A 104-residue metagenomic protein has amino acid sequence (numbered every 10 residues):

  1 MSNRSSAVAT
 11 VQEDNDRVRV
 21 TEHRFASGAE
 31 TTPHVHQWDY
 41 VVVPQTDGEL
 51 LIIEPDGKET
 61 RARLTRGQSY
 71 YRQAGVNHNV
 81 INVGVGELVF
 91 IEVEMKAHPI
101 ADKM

Functional and structural regions predicted by a protein language model:
M1-P33, Q37: N-terminal first-folded block
R17, D56-A74: Short acidic-glycine-tyrosine-enriched beta hairpin
H23, T31-H36, I52-E54, R61-R63 (+1 more regions): Short histidine-centered beta-strand/loop micro-motifs that create catalytic or ligand/metal-coordination sites
G28-T31, G67-Y70, A74-I81: Histidine-centered metal-chelating micro-motifs
V35-L51: Short, conserved beta-strand element in jelly-roll/cupin
A74-H98: Ligand-binding loop in jelly-roll beta-barrel domains
A101-M104: Extracytoplasmic/periplasmic copper-protein system
